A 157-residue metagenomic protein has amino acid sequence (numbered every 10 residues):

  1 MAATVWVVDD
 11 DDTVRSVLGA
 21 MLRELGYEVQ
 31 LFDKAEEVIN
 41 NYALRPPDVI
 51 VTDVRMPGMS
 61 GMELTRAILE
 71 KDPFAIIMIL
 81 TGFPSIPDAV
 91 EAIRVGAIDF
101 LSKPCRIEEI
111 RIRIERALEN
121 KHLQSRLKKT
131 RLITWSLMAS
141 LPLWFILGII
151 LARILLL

Functional and structural regions predicted by a protein language model:
A2-T13, L18-L22, A35, I50: Conserved acidic segment of CheY-like receiver
L31-V49: Acidic, metal-coordinating helix/loop segments flanking the phosphotransfer/catalytic sites of two-component signaling
D33-K34, S60-E63, P84: Acidic catalytic/metal-coordinating carboxylates
E37-N40, M62-F74: Short amphipathic alpha-helix used as the core "switch/output" element in two-component signaling
D53: Active-site residues of response regulator receiver
M56: Receiver (REC) domain active-site loop signature in two-component systems and cognate sites in sensor histidine kinases
C105-I114: C-terminal output helix
